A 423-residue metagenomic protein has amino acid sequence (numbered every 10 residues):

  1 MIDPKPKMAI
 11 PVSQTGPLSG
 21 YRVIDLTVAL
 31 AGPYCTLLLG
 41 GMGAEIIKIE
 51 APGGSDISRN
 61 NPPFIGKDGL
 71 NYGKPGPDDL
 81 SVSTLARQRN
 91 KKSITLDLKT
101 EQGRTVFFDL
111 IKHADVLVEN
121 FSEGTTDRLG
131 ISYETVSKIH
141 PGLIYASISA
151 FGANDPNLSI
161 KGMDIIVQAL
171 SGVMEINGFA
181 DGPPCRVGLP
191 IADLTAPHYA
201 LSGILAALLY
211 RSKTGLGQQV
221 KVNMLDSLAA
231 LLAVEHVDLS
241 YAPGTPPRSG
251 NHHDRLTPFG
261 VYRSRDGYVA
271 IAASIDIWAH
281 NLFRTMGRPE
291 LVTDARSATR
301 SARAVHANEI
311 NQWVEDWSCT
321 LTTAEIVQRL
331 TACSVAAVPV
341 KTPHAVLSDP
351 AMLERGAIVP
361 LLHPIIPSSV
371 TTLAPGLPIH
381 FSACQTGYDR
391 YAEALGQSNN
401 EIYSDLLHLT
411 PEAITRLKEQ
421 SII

Functional and structural regions predicted by a protein language model:
M1-L216, A394, N400-I423: N-terminal helix-loop segment corresponding to the beta1-alpha1 unit of nucleotide/adenylate-binding folds
M1-R22, P247, T257, R263-S264 (+1 more regions): Terminal low-complexity tails and localization/encapsulation signals of metabolic enzymes
I46-I49, T331-A345, L409-I414: Short, well-structured beta-strand/strand-turn elements
G53, A150-G152, M224-A229, D266 (+2 more regions): Glycine-rich beta-alpha junction loops
A153, D181-I191, S212-L228, P247-D254 (+2 more regions): Conserved Rossmann-fold dehydrogenase catalytic segment
I165-Q168, T195-Y199, A273, I277 (+3 more regions): Conserved active-site and cofactor/substrate-binding residues in soluble primary-metabolism enzymes
P197-G217, A230-Y241, F283-E290: Oxidoreductase and adenylate-handling cofactor-binding alpha/beta cores
H252, T257-C333, A337, H344: Aromatic-enriched alpha-helical interface/lid elements that frame and gate functional surfaces
